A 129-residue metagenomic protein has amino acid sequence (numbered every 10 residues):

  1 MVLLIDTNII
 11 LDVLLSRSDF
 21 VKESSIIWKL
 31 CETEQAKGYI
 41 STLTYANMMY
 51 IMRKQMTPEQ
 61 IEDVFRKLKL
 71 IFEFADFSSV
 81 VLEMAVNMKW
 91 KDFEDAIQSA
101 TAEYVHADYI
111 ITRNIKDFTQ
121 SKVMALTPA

Functional and structural regions predicted by a protein language model:
M1-Y39, R53-Q60, Q120: Short, well-structured N-terminal submotif of metal-dependent ribonuclease cores
V2, I26, I71, A100-A129: Acidic, PIN/NYN-like endoribonuclease modules and their adjacent C-terminal/linker elements
I5, Y39-I40, D76, T112: Short beta-strand scaffold positions
N8-I9, L43, V80, K116: Alpha-helix/helix-capping structural signal
S25-W28, F65, Q98-S99: Short amphipathic alpha-helical segments and helix-helix/interface helices
E59-L82, F118-A129: Short acidic, glycine/proline-enriched helix-loop-strand junctions
E73-I115: Active-site neighborhoods of divalent-metal-dependent phosphate/nucleic-acid chemistry enzymes
